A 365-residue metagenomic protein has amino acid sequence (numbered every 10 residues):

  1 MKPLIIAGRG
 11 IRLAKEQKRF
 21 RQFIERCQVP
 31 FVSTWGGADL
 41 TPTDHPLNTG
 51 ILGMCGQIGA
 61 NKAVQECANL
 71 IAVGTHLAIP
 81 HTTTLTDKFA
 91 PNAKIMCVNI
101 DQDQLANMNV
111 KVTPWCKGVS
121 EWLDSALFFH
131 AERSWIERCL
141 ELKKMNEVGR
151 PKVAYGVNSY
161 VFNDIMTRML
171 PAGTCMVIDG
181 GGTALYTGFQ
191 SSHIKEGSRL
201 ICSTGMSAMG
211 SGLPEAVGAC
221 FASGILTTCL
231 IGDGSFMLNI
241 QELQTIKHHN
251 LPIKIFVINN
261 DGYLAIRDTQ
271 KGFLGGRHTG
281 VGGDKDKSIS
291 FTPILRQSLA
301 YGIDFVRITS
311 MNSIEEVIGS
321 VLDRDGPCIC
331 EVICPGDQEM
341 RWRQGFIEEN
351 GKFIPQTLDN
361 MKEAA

Functional and structural regions predicted by a protein language model:
K2-A14, I24: Glycine-rich phosphate/diphosphate-binding loops and the adjacent beta-loop-alpha structural elements that coordinate
G10, G36-L40, T75-A78, D101-Q102 (+4 more regions): Acidic, glycine-rich active-site loops and adjacent beta-strand->loop/helix elements that engage anionic groups
A14-G36, T174: Redox- and metal-dependent alpha/beta enzyme cores, enriched for Fe-S-associated oxidoreductases and cofactor-handling
R19-C27, T82-Q102, G197, W342-L358: A short, gly/pro- and small-residue-rich
G37-R138, I255, I318: Glycine-rich, acidic loop regions that bind phosphate or pyrophosphate groups
E66, A106, P114, S120 (+2 more regions): Thiamine diphosphate
L140-S223: Active-site diphosphate/adenylate-binding microenvironment
